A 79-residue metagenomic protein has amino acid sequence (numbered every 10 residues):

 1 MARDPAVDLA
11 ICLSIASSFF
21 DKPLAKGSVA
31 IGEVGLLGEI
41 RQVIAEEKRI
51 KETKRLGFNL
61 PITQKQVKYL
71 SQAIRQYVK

Functional and structural regions predicted by a protein language model:
M1-K79: Peripheral, non-AAA+ core regions of ATP-driven protein-machinery
